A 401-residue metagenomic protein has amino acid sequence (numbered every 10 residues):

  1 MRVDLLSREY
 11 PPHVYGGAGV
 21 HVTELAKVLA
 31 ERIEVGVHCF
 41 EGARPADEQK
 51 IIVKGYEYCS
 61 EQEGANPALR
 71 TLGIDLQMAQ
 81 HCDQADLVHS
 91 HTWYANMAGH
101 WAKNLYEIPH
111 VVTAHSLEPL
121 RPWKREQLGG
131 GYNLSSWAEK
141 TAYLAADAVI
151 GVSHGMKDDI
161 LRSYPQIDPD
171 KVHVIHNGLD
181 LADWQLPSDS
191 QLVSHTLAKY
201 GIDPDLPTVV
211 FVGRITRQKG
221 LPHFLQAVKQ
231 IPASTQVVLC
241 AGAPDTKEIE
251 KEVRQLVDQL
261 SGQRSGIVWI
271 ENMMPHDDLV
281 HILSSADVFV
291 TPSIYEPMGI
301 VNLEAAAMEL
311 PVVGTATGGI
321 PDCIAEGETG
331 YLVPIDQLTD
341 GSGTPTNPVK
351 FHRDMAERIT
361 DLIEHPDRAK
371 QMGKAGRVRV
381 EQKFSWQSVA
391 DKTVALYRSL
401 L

Functional and structural regions predicted by a protein language model:
M1-P45: N-terminal subdomain of nucleotide-sugar transferases
V20, P207-F211, T216-Q230, K251: A conserved mid-protein helix/loop that constitutes part of the nucleotide-sugar donor-binding site
A43, Q236-R254: Glycosyltransferase donor-sugar binding loop
G155, G178: Carbohydrate-associated surface elements
E250-M273, D277: Nucleotide-activated donor-binding/catalytic signature segment of Leloir-type glycosyltransferases, i.e., the conserved
H281-A286: Short alpha-helical donor nucleotide-sugar binding micro-motif in glycosyltransferases
I294: Aromatic "clamp/platform" in nucleotide-sugar-dependent glycosyltransferases that forms part of the donor/acceptor
P311-G314, I324, Y331-L332: Short hydrophobic beta-strand element within catalytic cores of glycosyltransferases and related nucleotide-activated
